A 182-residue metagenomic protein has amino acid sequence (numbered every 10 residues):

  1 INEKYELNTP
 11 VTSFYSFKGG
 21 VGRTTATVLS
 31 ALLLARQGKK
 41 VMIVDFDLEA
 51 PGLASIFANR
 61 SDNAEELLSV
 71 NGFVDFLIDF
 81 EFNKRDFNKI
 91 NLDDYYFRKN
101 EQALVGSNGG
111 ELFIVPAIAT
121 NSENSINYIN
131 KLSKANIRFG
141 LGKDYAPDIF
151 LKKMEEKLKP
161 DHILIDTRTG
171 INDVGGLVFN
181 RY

Functional and structural regions predicted by a protein language model:
I1-N2: N-terminal pre-Walker A segment at the start of P-loop NTPase domains
Y5-S55: Walker A/P-loop phosphate-binding motif and the immediately C-terminal alpha-helix
V11, K40, L112, D161-L164: Residue-level preference for the first positions of well-ordered beta-strands
F17, F46-E49, A58, R168 (+2 more regions): An acidic- and aromatic-residue-enriched active-site/binding cleft used to recognize and process polar
G20-V21, N121-E123, G170-N172: Short acidic, S/G/P-rich loop/turn micro-motifs used as interaction or catalytic elements
Q37, D144-Y182: Conserved catalytic-core segment of NTP-binding enzymes
V44-D47, V115-A117, I165-R168: Generic beta-strand/beta-sheet core signal
L48-E155: P-loop/Walker-type NTP enzyme "switch/lid" segment
